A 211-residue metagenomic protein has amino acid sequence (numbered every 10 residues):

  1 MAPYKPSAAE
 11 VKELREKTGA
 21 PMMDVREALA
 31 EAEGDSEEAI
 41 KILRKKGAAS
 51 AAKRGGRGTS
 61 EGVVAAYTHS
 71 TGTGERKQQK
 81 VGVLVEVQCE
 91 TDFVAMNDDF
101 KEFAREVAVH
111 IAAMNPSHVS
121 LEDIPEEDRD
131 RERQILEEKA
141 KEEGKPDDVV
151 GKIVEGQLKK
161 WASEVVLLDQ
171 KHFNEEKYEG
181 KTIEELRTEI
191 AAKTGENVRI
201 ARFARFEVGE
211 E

Functional and structural regions predicted by a protein language model:
A2-E211: N-terminal assembly/interaction segments in proteins that build large macromolecular machines
